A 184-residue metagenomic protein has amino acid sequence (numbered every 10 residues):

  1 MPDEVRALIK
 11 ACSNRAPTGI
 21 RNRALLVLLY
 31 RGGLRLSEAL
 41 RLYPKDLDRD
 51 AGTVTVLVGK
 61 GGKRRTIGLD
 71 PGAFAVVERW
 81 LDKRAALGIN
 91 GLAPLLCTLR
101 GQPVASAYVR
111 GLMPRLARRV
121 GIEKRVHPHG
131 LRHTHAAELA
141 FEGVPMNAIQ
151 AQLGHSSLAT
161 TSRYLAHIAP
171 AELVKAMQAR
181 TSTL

Functional and structural regions predicted by a protein language model:
M1-L184: Conserved catalytic core of the tyrosine transesterase superfamily
